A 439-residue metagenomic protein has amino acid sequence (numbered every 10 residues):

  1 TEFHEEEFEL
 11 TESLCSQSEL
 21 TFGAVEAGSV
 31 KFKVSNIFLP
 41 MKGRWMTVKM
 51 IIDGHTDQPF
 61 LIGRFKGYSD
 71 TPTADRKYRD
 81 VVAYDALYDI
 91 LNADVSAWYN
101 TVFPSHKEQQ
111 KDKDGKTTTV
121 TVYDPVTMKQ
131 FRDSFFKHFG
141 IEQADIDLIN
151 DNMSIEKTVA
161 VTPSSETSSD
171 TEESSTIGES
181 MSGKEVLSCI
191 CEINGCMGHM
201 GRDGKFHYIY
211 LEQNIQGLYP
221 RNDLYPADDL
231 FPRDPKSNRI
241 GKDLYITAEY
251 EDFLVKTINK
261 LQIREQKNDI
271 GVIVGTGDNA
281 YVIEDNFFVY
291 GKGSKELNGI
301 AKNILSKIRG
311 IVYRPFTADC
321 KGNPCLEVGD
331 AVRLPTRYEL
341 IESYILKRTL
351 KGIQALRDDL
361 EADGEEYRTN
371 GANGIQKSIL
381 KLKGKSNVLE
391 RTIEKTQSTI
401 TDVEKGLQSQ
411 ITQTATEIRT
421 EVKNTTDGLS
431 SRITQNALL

Functional and structural regions predicted by a protein language model:
T1, T73-D75, R79-Y84, I90-E108 (+8 more regions): Acidic, low-complexity/disordered segments
T1-V25: Solvent-exposed edge beta-strands and adjacent loop segments that serve as assembly or binding interfaces
E19-A27, G299-Y313: Short, basic/aromatic beta-hairpin or loop at an interaction surface
S29-I37, P315-K321: Short alpha-helix capping/helix-loop boundary micro-motifs
L39-I51, P324-L334: Short coil-to-beta transition motif at edge beta-strands of beta-rich domains
K49-R64, L334-E342: Ser/Thr/Gly-rich low-complexity blocks that favor extended beta-strand/coil architectures
G54-P59, T71-G241, S294, E342: Charged- and aromatic-enriched interaction segments used to assemble and dock large macromolecular complexes
F65-S69, I345: Conserved hydrophobic positions within beta-strands
